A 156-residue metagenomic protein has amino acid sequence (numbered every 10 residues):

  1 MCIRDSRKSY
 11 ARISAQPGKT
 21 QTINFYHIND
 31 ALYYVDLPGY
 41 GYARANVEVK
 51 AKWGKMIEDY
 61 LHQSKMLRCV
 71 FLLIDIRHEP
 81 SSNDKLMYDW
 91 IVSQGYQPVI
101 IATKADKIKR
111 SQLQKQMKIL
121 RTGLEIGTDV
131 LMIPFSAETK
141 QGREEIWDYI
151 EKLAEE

Functional and structural regions predicted by a protein language model:
M1-D5: Conserved small/polar residues in nucleotide/adenosyl-binding loops
S6-D30: Switch I (effector-binding) loop of TRAFAC-class P-loop GTPase G-domains
T20, K50-G54, S64, S81 (+1 more regions): Amphipathic alpha-helical transducer elements in NTP-driven molecular machines
D36: Conserved active-site aspartate in kinases
Y40-K50, R77, D106-K109: Flexible beta-alpha connector loops of hexameric P-loop NTPases
V49-R77, D89-I101: Inter-motif core of Ras-like GTPase G domains
E79-Q94, Q114-L120: Conserved catalytic-core segment of NTP-binding enzymes
I108-E156: Canonical P-loop GTPase G-domain recognition
